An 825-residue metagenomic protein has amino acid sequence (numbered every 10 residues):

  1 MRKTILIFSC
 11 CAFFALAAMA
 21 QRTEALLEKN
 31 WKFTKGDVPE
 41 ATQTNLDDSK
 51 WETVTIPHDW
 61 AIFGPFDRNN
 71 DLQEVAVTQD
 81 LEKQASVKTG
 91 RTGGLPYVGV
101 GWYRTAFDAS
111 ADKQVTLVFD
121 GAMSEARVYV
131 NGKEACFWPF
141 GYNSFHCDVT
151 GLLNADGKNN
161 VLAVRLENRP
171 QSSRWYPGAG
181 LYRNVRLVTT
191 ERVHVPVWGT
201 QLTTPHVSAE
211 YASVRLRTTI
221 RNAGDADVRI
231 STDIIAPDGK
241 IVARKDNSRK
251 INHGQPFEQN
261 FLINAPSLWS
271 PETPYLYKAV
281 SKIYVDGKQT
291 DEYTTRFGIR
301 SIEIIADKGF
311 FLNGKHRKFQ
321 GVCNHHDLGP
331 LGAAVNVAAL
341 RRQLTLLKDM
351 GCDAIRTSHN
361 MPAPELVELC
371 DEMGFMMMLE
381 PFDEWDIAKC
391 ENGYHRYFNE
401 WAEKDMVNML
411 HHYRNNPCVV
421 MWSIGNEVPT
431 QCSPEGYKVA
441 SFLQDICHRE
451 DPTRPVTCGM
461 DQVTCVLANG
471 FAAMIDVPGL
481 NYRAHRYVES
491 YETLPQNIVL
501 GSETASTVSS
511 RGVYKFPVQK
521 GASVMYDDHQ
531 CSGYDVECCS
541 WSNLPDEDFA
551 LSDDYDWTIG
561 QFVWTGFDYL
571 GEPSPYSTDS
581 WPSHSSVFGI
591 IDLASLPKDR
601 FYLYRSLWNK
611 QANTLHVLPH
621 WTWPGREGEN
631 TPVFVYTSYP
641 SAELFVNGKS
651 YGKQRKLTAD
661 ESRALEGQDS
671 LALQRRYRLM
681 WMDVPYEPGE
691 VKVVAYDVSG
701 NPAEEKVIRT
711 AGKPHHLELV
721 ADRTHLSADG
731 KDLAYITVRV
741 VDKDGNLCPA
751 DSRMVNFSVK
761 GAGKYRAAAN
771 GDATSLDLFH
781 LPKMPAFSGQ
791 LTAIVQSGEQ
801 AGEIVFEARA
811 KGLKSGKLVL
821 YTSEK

Functional and structural regions predicted by a protein language model:
Q21-V118, S172, G178-L181, V193 (+4 more regions): Extended carbohydrate-recognition surfaces in non-catalytic/accessory domains of CAZymes and lectin-like proteins
A25-L27, G36-D37, G93-W198, A223-G224 (+7 more regions): Accessory beta-strand-rich segments of carbohydrate-active enzymes
K35, D59, F63-P65, D148 (+4 more regions): Extended substrate-binding grooves/exosites of carbohydrate-active enzymes
T44-N45, D227-T232, E272-K278, S638 (+4 more regions): Short flexible loop/turn segments that cap and initiate beta-strands
V149, Q259-L268, L679-P685, H780-E799: Short, hydrophobic beta-strand segments
N154-G157, R217-I305, W681-D683, E687-G689 (+5 more regions): Extended acidic/polar, glycine-enriched regions that form or flank non-catalytic beta-rich accessory modules
L216-T219, K282, V633-T637, V694-A695 (+4 more regions): Beta-strand-rich structural segments
I304, S606-P632, S638-Y639, A703 (+3 more regions): Short S/T/G/P-enriched beta-strand
